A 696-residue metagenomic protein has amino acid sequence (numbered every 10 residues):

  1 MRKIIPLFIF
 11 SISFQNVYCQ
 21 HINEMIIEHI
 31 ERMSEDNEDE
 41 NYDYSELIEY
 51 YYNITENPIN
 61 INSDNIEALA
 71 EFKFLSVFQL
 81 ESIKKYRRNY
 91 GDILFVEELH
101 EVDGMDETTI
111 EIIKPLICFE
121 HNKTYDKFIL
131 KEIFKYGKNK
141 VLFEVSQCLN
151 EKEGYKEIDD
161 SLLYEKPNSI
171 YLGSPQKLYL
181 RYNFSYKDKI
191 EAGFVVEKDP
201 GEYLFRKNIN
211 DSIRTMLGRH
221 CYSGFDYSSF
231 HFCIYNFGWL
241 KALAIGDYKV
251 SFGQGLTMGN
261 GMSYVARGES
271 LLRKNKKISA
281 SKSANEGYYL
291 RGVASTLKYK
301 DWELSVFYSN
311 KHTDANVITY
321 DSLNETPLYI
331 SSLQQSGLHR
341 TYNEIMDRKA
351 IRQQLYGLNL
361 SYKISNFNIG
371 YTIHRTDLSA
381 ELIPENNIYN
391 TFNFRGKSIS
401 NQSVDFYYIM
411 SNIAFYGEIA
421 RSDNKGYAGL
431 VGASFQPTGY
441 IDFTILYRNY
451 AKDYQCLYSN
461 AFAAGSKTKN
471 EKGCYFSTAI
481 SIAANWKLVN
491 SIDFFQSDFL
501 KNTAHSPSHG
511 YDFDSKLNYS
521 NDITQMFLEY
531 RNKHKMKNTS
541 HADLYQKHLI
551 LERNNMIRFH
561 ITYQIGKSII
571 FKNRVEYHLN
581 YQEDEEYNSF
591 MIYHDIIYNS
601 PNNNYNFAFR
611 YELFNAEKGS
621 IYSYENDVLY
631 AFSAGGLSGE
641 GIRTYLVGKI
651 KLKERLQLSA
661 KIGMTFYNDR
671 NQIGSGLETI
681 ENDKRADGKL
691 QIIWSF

Functional and structural regions predicted by a protein language model:
M1-E24, F696: Bacterial Sec-dependent N-terminal signal peptides
H21, E38-Y52, E81, N89-D92 (+3 more regions): Alpha-helical interaction/regulatory segments in DNA maintenance proteins
Y44-L94, I113-C118, K198, N210-G218: Amphipathic, charged-and-aliphatic alpha-helical interface segments that function as noncatalytic docking
L130-K166, F184, D188-F194, L243 (+3 more regions): Transmembrane beta-strand segments of Gram-negative outer membrane beta-barrel proteins
Y171-P175, Y288-L290, M346-N386, T391-F696: Exposed, low-structure sequence patches enriched in small/polar residues
E197-Y227, S279-E286, M346-K349, A420-S422 (+1 more regions): Outer-membrane beta-barrel proteins
K207-Y222, Q254-A284, H312-M346, T391 (+3 more regions): A subset of solvent-exposed loop/turn segments in beta-rich extracellular surface proteins, enriched in glycine
H220-D314, F435, Y440-C456, N604-K618: Outer membrane beta-barrel
